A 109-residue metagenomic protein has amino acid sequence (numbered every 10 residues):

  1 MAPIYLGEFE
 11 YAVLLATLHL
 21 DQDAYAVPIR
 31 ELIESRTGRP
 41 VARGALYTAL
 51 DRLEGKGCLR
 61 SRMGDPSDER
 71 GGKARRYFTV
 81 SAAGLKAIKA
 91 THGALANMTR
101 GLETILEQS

Functional and structural regions predicted by a protein language model:
M1-L6, F78: Basic, short loop/linker segments at the boundary and entry of helix-turn-helix/winged-helix-like folds
I4-A45: N-terminal helix-turn-helix DNA-binding core of bacterial DNA-binding proteins
E31, E54-G55: Alpha-helical residues within the helix-turn-helix
L46-T48, R52-L53: Basic amphipathic alpha-helical segments that dock to polyanions
K56-G71: Beta-hairpin "wing" of winged helix-turn-helix
A74: Exposed loop/turn and edge beta-strand positions of beta-sandwich/beta-sheet ligand-binding modules
A83-S109: Amphipathic alpha-helical dimerization/coiled-coil segments that flank or bridge DNA-binding/regulatory modules
